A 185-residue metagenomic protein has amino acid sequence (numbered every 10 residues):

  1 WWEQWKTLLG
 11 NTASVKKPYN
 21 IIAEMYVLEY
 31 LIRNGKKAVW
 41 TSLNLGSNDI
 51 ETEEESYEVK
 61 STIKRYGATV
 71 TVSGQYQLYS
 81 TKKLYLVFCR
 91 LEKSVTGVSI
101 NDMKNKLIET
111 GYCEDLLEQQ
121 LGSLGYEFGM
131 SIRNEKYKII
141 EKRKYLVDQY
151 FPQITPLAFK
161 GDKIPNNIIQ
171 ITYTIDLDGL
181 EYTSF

Functional and structural regions predicted by a protein language model:
W1-G46, S61-F185: Nucleic-acid endonuclease domains
L45-S56: Short acidic loop-to-beta-strand element that houses the catalytic metal-binding Asp/Glu of nuclease active sites
